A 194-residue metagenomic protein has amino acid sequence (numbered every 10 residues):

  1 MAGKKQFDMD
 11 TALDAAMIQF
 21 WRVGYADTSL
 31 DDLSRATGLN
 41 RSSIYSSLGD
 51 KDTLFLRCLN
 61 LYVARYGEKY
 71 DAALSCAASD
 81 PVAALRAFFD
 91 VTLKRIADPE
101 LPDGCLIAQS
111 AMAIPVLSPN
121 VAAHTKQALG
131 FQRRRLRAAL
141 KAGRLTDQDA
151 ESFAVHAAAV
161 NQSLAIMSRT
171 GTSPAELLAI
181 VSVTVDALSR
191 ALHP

Functional and structural regions predicted by a protein language model:
M1-F7, L192-P194: N-terminal intrinsically disordered/low-complexity leader segments
T11, A15, Q19-T53, R57: Helix-turn-helix
R57, D71-P102, F153-A157: Hydrophobic alpha-helical connector segments
A83, A123-K126, K141-A159, A175 (+1 more regions): All-alpha amphipathic helical-bundle segments outside canonical DNA-binding/catalytic cores that form hydrophobic
A83-L85, D98-N120: Amphipathic alpha-helical segments used for helix-helix packing
R95-D98, A138, A158-E176, A187-P194: Amphipathic C-terminal alpha-helical segment
D103, A108, Q148-M167, I180-A187: Hydrophobic alpha-helical segments that form the core of small-molecule binding pockets and/or dimer interfaces
S118-P119, L129-F153, A191-P194: Hydrophobic alpha-helical bundle segments that form small-molecule/ligand-binding pockets
